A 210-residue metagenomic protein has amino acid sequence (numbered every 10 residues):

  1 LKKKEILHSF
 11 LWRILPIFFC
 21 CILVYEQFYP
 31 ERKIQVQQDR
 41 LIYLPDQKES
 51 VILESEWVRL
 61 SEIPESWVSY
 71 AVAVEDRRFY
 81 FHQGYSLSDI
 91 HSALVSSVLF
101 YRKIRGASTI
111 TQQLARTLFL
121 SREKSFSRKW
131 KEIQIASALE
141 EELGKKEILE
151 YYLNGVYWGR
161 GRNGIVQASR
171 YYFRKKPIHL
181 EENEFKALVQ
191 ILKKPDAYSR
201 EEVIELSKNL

Functional and structural regions predicted by a protein language model:
K2-L210: Juxtamembrane regions of bacterial inner-membrane/periplasmic proteins, predominantly the peptidoglycan biogenesis
